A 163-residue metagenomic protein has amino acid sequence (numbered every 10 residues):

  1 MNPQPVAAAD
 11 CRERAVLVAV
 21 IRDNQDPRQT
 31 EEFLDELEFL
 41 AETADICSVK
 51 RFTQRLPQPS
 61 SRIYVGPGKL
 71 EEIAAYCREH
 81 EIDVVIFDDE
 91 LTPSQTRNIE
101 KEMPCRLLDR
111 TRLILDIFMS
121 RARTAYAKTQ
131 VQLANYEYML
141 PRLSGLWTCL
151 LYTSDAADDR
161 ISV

Functional and structural regions predicted by a protein language model:
M1-D116: N-terminal accessory targeting/assembly segments
A44, L143, R160-I161: Generic hydrophobic alpha-helical segments
L113-S154: Extended, highly charged alpha-helical segments
Y152-V163: Single conserved hydrophobic/aromatic residue that forms the stacking wall/gate of nucleotide- or nucleobase-binding
